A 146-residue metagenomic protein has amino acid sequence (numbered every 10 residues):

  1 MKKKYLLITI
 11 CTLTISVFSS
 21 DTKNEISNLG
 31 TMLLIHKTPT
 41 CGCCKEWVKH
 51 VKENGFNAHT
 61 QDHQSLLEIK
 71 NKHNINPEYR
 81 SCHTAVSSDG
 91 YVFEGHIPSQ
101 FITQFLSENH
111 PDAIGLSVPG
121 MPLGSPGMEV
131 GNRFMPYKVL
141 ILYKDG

Functional and structural regions predicted by a protein language model:
M1-K4: Positively charged n-region of N-terminal signal peptides that target proteins for export
I8-S16: Bacterial N-terminal signal peptides
S16-I26: Bacterial Sec-dependent signal peptides at the C-terminal "C-region" and cleavage site
I26-N54: Local sequence-structure signature of Cys/Sec-based thiol-disulfide redox active-site neighborhoods
T40, W47, D62-S65, P98-I102: Stable alpha-helical elements in mature extracytoplasmic
V48-E68: Conserved helix-turn-beta segment immediately C-terminal to the redox Cys motif in thioredoxin-like folds
H63-I75, G124-P126: Structural microenvironment flanking redox-active thiols in thiol-disulfide oxidoreductases
E78-G146: Thiol/selenol-based redox catalytic cores and closely related redox-interacting motifs
